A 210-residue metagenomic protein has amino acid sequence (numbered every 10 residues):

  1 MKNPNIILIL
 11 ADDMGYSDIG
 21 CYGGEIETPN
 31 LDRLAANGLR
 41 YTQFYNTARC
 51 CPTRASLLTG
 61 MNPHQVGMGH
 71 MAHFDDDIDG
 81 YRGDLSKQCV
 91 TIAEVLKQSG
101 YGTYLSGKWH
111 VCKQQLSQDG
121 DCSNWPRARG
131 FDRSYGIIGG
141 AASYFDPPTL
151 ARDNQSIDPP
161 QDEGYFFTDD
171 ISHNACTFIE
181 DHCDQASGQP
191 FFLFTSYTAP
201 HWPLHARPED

Functional and structural regions predicted by a protein language model:
M1-D210: Formylglycine-dependent sulfatase
